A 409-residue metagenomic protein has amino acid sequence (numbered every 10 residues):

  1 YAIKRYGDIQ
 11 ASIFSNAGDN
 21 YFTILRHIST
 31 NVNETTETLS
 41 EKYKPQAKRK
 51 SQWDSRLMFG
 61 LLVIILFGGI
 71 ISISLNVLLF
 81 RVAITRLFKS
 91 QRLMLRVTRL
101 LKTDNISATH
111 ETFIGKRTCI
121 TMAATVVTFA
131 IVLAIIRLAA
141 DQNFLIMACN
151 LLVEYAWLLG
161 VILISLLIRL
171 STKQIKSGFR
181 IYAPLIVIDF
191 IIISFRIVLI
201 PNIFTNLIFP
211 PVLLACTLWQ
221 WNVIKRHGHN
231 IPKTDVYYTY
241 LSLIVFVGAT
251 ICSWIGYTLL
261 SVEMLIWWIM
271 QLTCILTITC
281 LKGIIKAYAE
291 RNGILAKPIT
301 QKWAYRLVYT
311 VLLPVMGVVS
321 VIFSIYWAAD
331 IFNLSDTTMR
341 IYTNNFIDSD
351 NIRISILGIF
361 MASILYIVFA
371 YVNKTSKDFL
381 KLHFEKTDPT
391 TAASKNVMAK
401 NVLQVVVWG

Functional and structural regions predicted by a protein language model:
Y1-F22: Polar/charged, Q/E/K-enriched amphipathic alpha-helical segments with strong coiled-coil propensity that act as
G18-Q52: Low-complexity, acidic polar-rich segments
D19, R26, G228-K233, K400: Generic alpha-helical structural signal
A47, I341-N345, T390: Long, charged, glycine-rich C-terminal linkers/tails
Q52-F379, V406: Hydrophobic/aromatic interaction determinants used to assemble and anchor large protein complexes
V82, R86-S90, D378-A399: Cytoplasmic juxtamembrane regions at transmembrane-helix boundaries
S355, M398-N401: Hydrophobic transmembrane-helix microenvironments that flank and shape a buried ionizable site
V402-G409: Bilayer-spanning, highly hydrophobic alpha-helical transmembrane segments
